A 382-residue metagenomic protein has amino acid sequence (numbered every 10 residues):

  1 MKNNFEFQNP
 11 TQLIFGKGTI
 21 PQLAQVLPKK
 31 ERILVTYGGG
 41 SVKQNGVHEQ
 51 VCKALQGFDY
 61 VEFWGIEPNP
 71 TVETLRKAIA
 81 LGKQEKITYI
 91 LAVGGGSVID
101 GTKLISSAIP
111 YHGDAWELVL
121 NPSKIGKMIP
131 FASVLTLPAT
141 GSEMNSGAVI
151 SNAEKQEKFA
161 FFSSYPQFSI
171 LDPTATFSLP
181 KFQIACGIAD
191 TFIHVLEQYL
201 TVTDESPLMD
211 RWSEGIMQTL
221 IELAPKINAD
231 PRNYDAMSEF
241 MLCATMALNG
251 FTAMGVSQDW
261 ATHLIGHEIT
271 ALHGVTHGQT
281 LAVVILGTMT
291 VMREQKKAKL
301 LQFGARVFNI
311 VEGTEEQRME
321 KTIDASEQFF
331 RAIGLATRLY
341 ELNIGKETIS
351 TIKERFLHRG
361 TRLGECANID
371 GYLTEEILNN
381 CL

Functional and structural regions predicted by a protein language model:
M1-Y89, L339: ATP/NTP phosphate-donor binding region
T11, P21, Y111-L208, Q302: A glycine/threonine-rich phosphate-anchoring loop and its flanking beta-alpha core in nucleotide/phosphate-binding
I79, V98-H112, M144-N145: Short Gly/Thr/Asp-enriched flexible loops that form oxyanion-binding sites at enzyme active sites
I87-K103, T136-S142, L272-V275: Glycine/serine-rich anion-binding loops at beta->alpha junctions that coordinate negatively charged ligand groups
F192-L196, M237-L248, I285, S326 (+3 more regions): Short alpha-helical scaffolding segments that buttress acidic/His motifs in well-ordered protein cores
V202-A325: Active-site segments that bind and position negatively charged phosphate/pyrophosphate groups
L300, V311-L382: C-terminal charged capping/lid subdomain of soluble metabolic enzymes
